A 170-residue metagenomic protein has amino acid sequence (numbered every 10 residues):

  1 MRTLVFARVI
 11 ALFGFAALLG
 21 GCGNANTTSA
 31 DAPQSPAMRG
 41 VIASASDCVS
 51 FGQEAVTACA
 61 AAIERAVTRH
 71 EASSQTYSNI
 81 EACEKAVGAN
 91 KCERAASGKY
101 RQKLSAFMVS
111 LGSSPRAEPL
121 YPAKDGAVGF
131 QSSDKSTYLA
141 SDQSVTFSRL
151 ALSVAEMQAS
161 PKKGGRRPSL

Functional and structural regions predicted by a protein language model:
R2-F6, I10-A11, L18-L170: Mitochondrial intermembrane space
